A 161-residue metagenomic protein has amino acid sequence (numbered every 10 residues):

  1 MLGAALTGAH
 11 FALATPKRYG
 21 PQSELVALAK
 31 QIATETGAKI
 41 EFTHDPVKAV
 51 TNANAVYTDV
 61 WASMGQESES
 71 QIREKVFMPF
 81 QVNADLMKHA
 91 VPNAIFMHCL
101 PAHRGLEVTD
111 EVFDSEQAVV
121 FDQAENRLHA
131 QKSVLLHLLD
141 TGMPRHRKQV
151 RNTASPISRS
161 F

Functional and structural regions predicted by a protein language model:
M1, V26, S68-S70, V108-D110: Short amphipathic alpha-helical segments
M1-T58: Glycine-rich phosphate/diphosphate-binding loop of Rossmann-like nucleotide-binding domains
T7, I32-T36, S63, A90-N93 (+2 more regions): Change "in soluble alpha/beta enzymes" to "in soluble alpha/beta proteins
D59-V60, L100: Glycine-rich, N-terminal phosphate-binding loop of Rossmann-like dinucleotide-binding domains
V60-Q81: Glycine/threonine-rich flexible loop motifs
F77-E125, H129-S133: Rossmann-fold NAD(P)-binding glycine/threonine-rich loop
D114-F161: C-terminal helix-to-coil terminal segments
